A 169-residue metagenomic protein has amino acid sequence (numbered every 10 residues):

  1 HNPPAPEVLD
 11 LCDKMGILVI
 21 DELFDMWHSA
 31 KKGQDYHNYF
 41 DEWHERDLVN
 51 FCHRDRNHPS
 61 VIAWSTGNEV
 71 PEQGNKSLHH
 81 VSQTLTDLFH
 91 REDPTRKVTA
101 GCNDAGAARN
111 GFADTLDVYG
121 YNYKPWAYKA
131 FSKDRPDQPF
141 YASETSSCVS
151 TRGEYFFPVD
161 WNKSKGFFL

Functional and structural regions predicted by a protein language model:
H1-V118, N122-K129, D134-P139, E144-R152 (+1 more regions): Active-site mouth of glycoside hydrolases
W161-L169: Acidic, Ser/Thr-rich peripheral helices and adjacent loops at domain boundaries
